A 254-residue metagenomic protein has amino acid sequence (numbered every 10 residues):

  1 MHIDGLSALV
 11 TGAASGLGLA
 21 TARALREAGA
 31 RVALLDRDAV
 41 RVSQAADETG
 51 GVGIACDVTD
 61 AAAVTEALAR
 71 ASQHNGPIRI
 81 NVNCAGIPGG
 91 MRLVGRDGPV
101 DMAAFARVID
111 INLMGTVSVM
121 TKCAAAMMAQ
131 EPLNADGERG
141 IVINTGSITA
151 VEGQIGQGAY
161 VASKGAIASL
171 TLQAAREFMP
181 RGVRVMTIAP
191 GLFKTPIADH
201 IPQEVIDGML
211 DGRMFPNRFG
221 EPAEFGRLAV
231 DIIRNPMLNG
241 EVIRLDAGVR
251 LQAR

Functional and structural regions predicted by a protein language model:
H2-A33: Canonical Rossmann dinucleotide-binding motif of NAD(H)/NADP(H)-dependent dehydrogenases/reductases, specifically
P88-A106, A125, A129-A135, G156-A159 (+1 more regions): Conserved mid-core segment of classical short-chain dehydrogenase/reductases
D110, E204-E224: Catalytic Tyr-x(3-8)-Lys segment
M120, S163, T171: Active-site helix of classical SDR
A125, A175-E177: Alpha-helical segment proximal to the catalytic Tyr-Lys
S147: Residue(s) in the substrate-gating loop at a strand-loop-helix junction that position the organic substrate next
E221-L245, R250: C-terminal substrate-recognition "lid" of short-chain dehydrogenase/reductases
